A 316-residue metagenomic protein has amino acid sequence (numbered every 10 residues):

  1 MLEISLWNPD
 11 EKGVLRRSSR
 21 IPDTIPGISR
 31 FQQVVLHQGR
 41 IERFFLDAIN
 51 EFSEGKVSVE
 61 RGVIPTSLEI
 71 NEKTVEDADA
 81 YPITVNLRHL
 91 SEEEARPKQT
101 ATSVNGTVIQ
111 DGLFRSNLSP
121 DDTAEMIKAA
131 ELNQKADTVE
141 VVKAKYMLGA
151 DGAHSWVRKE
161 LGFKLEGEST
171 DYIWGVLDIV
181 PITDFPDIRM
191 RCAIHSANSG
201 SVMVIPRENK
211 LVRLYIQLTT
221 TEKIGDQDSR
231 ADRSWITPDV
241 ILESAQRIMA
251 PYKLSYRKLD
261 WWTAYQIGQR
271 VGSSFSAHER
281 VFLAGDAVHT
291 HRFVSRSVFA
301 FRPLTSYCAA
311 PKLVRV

Functional and structural regions predicted by a protein language model:
M1-E51, G55-K56, E60-G62, T66-P82 (+4 more regions): Active-site-adjacent segment of FAD-dependent monooxygenases/related oxidoreductases
I21-G27, V212-E222, G285: Surface-exposed beta-strand-to-loop junctions that form interaction patches on eukaryotic regulatory domains
V35-G39, W235, A300-P303: Short, solvent-exposed loop/helix junctions and linker helices that flank or host conserved functional motifs
F45, G149, L259, Y265-V316: Conserved mid-domain beta->alpha element of the FAD-binding
D47, E51, V57, P120-N133 (+2 more regions): Conserved FAD-binding catalytic core of PHBH/FMO-like flavoproteins
S67-E69, V75-E76, E93-E94, W156-V157 (+3 more regions): Eukaryotic short linear interaction motifs
I83, K210-V212, V281-F282: Hydrophobic residues embedded in beta-strands of well-ordered beta-sheets
